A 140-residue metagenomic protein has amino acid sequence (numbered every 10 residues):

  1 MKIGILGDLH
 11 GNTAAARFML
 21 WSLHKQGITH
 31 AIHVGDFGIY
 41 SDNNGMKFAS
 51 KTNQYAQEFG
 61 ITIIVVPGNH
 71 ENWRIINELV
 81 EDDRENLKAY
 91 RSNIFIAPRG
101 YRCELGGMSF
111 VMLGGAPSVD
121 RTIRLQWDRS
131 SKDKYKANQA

Functional and structural regions predicted by a protein language model:
M1-H10, G107-A116: Active-site-proximal beta-strand elements of phosphoester/diester hydrolases
G4, H10, E85-Y90, W127-A140: Short, charged, low-hydrophobicity "junction" segments
L6, G11-L105: Core catalytic region of metal-dependent phosphoesterases/phosphodiesterases, especially metallo-beta-lactamase-like
M108-A140: Active-site-proximal loop/helix segment associated with metal-binding centers of metalloenzymes
